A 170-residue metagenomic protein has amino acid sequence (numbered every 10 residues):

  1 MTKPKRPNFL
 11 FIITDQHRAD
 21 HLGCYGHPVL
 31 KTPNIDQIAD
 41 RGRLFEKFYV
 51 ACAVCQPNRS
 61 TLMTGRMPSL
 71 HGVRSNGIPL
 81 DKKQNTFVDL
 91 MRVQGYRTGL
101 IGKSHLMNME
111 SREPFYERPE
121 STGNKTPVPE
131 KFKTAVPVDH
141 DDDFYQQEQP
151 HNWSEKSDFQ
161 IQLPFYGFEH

Functional and structural regions predicted by a protein language model:
M1-H170: Formylglycine-dependent sulfatase
